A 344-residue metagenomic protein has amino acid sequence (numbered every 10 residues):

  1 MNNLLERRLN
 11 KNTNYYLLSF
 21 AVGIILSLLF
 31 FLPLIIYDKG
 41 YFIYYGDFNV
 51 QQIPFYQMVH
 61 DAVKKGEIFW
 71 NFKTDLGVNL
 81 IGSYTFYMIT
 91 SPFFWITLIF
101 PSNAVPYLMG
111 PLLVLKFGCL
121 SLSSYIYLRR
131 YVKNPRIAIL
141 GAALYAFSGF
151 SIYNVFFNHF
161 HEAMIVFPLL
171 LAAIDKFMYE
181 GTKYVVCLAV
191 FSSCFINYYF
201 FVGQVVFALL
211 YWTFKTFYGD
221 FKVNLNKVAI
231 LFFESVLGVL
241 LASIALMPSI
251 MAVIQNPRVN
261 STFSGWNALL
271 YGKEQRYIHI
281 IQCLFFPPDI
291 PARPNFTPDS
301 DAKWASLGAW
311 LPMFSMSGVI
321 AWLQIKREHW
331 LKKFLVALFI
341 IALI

Functional and structural regions predicted by a protein language model:
M1-L34, I230, S235: Start-transfer (signal-anchor) and selected internal transmembrane alpha helices of multi-pass inner/ER membrane
L9-N14, Y131-V132, R136, V223-F232 (+1 more regions): Membrane-interfacial loop-to-helix junctions in multi-pass inner-membrane proteins
G23-L26, G118-R130, R136-F217, I230-I250 (+1 more regions): Membrane-embedded helix bundles of polyisoprenyl
F31-P33, F100, Y131, A173-Y179 (+2 more regions): Structural signal for the C-terminal ends of transmembrane alpha-helices and the immediately following loop
F31-Y45, N154, N158, I244-S261 (+1 more regions): Juxtamembrane/interface segments at transmembrane-helix termini
P33-Y131, R136-P168, I196, I290 (+1 more regions): Active-site lumenal/periplasmic loops and adjacent helix-entry segments of GT-C-fold, multi-pass membrane
V50-D61, P92, V228, L237-W322 (+1 more regions): Periplasmic/ER-lumenal interhelical loops and adjacent helix-loop junctions in multi-pass membrane proteins
D220-A229, G318-I344: Membrane-interface helix-loop-helix junctions at transmembrane boundaries of multi-pass membrane enzymes, predominantly
